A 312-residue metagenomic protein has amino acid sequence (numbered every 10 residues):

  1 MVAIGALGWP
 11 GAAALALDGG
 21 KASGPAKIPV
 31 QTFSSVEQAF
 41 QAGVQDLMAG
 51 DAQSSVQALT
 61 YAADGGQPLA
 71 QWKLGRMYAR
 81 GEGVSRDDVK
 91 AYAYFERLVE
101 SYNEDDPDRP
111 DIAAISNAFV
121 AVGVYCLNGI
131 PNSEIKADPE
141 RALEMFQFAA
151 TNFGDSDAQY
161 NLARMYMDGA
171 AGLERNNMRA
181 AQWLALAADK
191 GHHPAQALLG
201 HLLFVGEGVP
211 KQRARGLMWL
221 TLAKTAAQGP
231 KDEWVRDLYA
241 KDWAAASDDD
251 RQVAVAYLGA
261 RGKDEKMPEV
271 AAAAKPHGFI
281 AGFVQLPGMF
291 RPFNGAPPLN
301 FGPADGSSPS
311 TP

Functional and structural regions predicted by a protein language model:
G20-V30, K231-P312: Terminal, low-structured helical/coil segments at or just beyond the last alpha-helical repeat
I28-P29, A63, L98-S116, F148-F153: Flexible helix-coil transition and linker loops at the boundaries of alpha-helical arrays
A39-D46, K73-R80, L98, F119-I130 (+3 more regions): Hydrophobic face of amphipathic alpha-helices that form TPR/SEL1-like repeat modules and related alpha-solenoid
M48-A49, D64, E82-R86, D108-P110 (+9 more regions): Short coil/turn and helix-start
G50-S54, S85-Y94, E134-M145, L173-W183 (+1 more regions): Structural signature of tandem alpha-helical TPR/SEL1-like repeats, specifically the intra-repeat loop/turn
T60-D64, R97-E100, A150-T151, A185-D189 (+1 more regions): Conserved structural position within tetratricopeptide repeats
R86-S101, P210-K231, Q252-K263: TPR/TPR-like (Sel1-like) alpha-helical repeat modules
